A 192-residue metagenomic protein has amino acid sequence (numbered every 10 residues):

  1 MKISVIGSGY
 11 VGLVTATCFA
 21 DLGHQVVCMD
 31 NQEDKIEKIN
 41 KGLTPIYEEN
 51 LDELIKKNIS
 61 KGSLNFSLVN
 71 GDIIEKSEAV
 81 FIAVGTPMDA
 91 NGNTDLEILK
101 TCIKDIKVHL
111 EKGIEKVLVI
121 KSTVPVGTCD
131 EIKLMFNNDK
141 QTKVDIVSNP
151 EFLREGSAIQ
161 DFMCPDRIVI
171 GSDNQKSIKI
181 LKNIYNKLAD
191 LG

Functional and structural regions predicted by a protein language model:
M1, K116, D166: Nucleotide donor/acceptor-binding cores
M1-L43: NAD(P)+-binding Rossmann beta1-loop-alpha1 motif at the extreme N-terminus of oxidoreductases
Q25, N31-E78, G85-N93, N138: Conserved N-terminal Rossmann-fold NAD(P) cofactor-binding segment
E75-A79, G113-K116: Short acidic/histidine-rich motifs immediately flanking catalytic phosphotransfer sites in two-component signaling
I82-G85, S122, S172-D173: Glycine-rich, N-terminal phosphate-binding loop of Rossmann-like dinucleotide-binding domains
M88-F152: Rossmann-like NAD(P)(H) cofactor-binding subdomain of soluble oxidoreductases
L134-N149, A158-G192: Internal alpha-helical scaffold of NAD(P)-dependent oxidoreductase catalytic cores
